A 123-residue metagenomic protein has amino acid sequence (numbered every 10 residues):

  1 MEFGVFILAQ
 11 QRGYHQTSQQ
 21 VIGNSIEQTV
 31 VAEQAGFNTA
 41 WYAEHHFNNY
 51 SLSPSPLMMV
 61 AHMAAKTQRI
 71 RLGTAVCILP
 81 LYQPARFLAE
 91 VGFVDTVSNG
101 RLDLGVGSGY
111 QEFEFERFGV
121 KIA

Functional and structural regions predicted by a protein language model:
M1-L72: N-terminal beta1-alpha1-beta2 module of alpha/beta enzyme domains
E2-S18, L81-A123: Flexible, glycine-rich active-site loops centered on histidine and acidic residues that chelate a metal or position
A43, A75, G105-G107: Structural motif
H46, C77, G109-Q111: Catalytic metal-binding/acid-base residues of hydrolase active sites
A64-A65, L72-T74, S98-D103: Amphipathic repeat-derived elements
T74-Y82: Active-site nucleophile and cofactor-binding loops and adjacent substrate-binding regions of central metabolic enzymes
